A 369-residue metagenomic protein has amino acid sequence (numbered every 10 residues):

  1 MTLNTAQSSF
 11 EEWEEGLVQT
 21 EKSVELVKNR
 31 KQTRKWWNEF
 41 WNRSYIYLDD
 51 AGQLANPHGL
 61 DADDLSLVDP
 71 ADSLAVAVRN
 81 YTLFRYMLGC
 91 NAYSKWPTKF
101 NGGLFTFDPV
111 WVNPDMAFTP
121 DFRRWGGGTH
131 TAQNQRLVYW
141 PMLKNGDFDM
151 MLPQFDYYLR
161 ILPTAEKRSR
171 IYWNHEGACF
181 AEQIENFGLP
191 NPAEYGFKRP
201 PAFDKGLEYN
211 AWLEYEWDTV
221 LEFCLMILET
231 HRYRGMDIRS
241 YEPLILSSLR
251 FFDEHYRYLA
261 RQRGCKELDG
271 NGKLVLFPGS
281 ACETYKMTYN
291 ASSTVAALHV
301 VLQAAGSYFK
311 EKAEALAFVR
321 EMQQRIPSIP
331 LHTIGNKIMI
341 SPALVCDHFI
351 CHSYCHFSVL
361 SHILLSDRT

Functional and structural regions predicted by a protein language model:
M1-G128, M151-L152, Y158-R168: Acidic/polar, glycine-enriched structural segments that form the non-catalytic walls/loops of the carbohydrate-binding
T5, A92, D108, G146 (+4 more regions): Short, flexible loop/turn elements at secondary-structure junctions
N42-I46, R85-Y93, L143, L159-P163 (+4 more regions): Sec-exported extracytoplasmic/periplasmic mature domains
I46, P57-D72, F118-R123, R136-W140 (+3 more regions): Glycine- and acidic
K95-T106, S240-Y241, R257-K273, E314-F318: Short, glycine/acidic-rich hinge or "gate" loops at secondary-structure transitions that mediate conformational
L104-W125, I184-L213, L276-A291, C346-D347: Acidic/His metal-coordination segments adjacent to aromatic residues that form catalytic metal sites in metalloenzymes
G128-P190, A202, A211-H231, R239-P243 (+1 more regions): Active-site core of glycosidic bond-cleaving carbohydrate-active enzymes
S247, F251-Y308: Acidic/histidine-rich catalytic neighborhood
